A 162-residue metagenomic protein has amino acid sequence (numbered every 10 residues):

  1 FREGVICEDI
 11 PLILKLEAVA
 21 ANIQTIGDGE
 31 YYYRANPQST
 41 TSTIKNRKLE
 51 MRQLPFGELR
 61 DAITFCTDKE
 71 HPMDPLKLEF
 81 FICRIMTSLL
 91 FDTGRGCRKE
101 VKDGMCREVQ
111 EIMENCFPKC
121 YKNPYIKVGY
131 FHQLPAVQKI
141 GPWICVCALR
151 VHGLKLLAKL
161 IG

Functional and structural regions predicted by a protein language model:
F1-N46: Conserved nucleotide-sugar donor-binding catalytic segment
L12, P55, I82: Catalytic-loop motifs flanking and including active-site residues across diverse enzymes
A20, T25-I26, Q38-S42, P55-E58 (+3 more regions): Gram-positive cell-envelope targeting signals
D28-P37, T43-E70, S88-K119: Catalytic core of nucleotide-sugar-dependent glycosyltransferases
H71-F80: All-alpha amphipathic helical-bundle segments outside canonical DNA-binding/catalytic cores that form hydrophobic
E79-F91: Amphipathic alpha-helical repeat scaffolds of TPR domains
R95-G162: Membrane-interface aromatic/basic loop that binds lipid-linked glycans or pyrophosphate carriers, typified by
